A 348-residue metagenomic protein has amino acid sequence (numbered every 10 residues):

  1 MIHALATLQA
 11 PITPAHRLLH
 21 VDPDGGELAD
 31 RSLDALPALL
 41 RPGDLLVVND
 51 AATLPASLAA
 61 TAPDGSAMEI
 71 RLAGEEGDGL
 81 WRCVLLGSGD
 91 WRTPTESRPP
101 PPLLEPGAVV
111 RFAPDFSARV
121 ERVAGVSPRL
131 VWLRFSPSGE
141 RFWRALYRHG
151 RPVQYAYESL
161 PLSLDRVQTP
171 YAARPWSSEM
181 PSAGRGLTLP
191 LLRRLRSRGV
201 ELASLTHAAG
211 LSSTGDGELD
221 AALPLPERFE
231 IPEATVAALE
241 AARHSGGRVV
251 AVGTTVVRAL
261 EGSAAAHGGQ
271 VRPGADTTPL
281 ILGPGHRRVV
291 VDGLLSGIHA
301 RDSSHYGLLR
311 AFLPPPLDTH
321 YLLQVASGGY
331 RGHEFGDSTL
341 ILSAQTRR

Functional and structural regions predicted by a protein language model:
M1-R348: A cross-family signal for N-terminal binding/gating loops and helix N-caps that shape access to the active site
